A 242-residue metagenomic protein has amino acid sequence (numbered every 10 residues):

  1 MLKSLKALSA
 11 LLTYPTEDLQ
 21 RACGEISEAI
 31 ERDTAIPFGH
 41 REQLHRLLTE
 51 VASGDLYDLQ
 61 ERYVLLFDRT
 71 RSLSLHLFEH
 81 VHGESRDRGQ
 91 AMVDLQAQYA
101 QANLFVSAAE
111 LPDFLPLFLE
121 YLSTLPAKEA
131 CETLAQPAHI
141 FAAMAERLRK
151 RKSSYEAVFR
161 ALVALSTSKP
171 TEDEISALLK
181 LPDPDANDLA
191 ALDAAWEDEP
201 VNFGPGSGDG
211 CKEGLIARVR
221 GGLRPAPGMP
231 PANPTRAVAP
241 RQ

Functional and structural regions predicted by a protein language model:
M1-F114, L119-Q242: Charged, alpha-helix-forming regions
